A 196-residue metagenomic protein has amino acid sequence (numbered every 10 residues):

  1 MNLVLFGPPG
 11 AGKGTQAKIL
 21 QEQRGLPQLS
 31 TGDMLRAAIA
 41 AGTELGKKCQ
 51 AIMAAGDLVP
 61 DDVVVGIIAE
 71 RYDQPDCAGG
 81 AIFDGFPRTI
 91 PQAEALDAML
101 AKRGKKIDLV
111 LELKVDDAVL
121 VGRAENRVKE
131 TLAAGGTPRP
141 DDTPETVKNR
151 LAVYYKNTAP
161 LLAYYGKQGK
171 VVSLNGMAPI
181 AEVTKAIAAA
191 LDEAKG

Functional and structural regions predicted by a protein language model:
M1-G196: Glycine-rich phosphate-binding loop of ATP-dependent small-molecule kinases
